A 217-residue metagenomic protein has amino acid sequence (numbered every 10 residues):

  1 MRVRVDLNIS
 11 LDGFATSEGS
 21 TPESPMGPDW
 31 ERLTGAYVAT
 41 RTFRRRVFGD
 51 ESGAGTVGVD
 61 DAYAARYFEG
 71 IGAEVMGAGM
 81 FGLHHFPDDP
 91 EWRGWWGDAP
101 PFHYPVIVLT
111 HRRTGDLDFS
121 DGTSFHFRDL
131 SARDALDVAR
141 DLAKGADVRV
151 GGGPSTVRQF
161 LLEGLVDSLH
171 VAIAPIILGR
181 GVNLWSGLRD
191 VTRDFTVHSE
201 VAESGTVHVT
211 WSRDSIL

Functional and structural regions predicted by a protein language model:
M1-L217: Enzymes that bind and transform nitrogen-containing heteroaromatic metabolites
